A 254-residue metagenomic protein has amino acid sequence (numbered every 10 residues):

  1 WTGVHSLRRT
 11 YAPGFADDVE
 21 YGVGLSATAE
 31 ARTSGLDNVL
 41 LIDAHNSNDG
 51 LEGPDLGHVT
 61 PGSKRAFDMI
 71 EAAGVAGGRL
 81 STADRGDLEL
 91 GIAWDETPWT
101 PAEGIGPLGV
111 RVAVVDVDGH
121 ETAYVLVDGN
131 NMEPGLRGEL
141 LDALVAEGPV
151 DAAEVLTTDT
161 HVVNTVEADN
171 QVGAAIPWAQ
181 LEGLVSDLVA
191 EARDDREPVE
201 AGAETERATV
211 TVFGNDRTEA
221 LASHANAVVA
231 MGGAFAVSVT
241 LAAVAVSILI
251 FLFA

Functional and structural regions predicted by a protein language model:
W1-A254: Terminal domain-initiation and capping elements
